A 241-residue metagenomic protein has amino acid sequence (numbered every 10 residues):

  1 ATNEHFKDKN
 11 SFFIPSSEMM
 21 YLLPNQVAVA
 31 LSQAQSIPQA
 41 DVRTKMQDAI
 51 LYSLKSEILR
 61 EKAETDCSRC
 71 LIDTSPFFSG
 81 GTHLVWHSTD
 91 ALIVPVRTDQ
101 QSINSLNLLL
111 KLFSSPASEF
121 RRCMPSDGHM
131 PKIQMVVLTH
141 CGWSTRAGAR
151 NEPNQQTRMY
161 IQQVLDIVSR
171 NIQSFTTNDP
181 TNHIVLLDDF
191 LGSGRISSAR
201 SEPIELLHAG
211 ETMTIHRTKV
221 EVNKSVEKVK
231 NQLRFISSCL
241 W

Functional and structural regions predicted by a protein language model:
A1, K9, S56, E64-P76 (+6 more regions): Aromatic-enriched hydrophobic runs in primary sequence
A1-K7, F12-I72, F78: Cytosolic-facing regulatory segments adjacent to core modules
V42-L54, Q101-L109, S225-L240: Phosphate/oxyanion-binding active-site loops and adjacent basic polyanion-contact surfaces
D48-S174: Conserved catalytic-core segment of NTP-binding enzymes
C123-W241: C-terminal lobe/tail of nucleotide-utilizing enzymes
